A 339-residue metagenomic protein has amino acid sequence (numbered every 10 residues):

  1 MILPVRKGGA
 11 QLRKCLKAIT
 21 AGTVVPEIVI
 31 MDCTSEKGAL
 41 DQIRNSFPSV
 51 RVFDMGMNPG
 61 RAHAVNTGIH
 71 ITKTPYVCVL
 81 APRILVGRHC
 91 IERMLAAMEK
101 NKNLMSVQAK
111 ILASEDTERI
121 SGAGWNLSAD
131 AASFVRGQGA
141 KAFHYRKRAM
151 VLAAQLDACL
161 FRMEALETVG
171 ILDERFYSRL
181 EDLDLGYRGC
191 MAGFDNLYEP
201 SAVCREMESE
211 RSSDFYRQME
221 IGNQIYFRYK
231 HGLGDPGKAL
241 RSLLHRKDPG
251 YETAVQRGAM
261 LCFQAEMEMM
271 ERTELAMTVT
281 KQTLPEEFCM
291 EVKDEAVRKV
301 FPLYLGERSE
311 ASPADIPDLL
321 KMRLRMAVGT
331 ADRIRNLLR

Functional and structural regions predicted by a protein language model:
K17-P26: Short, acidic, metal-binding catalytic loop of nucleotide-sugar glycosyltransferases
A18, D32-L40, M57: A conserved acidic beta->alpha catalytic loop
M55-T72, P82: Glycine-rich, basic loop-to-helix element that forms the pyrophosphate-binding segment of sugar-nucleotide handling
V77: Short aromatic/hydrophobic "clamp" motif used to bind/position activated sugar donors
L85, H89-S121, W125-S128: Conserved donor NDP-sugar-binding/catalytic core segment of glycosyltransferases
S128-V151: Short, flexible, basic/aromatic active-site loop/helix in glycosyltransferases
L152-I171, R175-V203, E210: A short, conserved alpha-helix in the catalytic core of glycosyltransferases
G237-R339: Non-catalytic, C-terminal membrane-associated alpha-helical segments of glycosyltransferases
